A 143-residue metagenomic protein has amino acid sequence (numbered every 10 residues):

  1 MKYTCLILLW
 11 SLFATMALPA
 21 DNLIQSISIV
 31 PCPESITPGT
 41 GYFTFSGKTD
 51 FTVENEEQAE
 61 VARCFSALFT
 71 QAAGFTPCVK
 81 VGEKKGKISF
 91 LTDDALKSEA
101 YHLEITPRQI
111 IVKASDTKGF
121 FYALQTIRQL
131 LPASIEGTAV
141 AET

Functional and structural regions predicted by a protein language model:
C5-T15: Bacterial N-terminal signal peptides
A17-T143: Acidic, contiguous N-terminal accessory segments
